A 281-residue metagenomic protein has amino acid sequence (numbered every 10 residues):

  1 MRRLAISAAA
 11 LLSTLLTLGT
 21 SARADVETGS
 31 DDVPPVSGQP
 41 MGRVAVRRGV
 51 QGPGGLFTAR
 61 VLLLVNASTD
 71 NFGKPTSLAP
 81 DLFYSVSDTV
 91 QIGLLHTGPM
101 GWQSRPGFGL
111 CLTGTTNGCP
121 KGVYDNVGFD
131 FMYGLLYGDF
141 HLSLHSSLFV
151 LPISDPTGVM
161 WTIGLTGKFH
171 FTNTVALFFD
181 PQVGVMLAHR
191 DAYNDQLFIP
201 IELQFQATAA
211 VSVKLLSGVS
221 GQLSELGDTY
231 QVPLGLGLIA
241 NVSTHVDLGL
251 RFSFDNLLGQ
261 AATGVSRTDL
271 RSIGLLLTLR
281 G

Functional and structural regions predicted by a protein language model:
M1-Q39: Cleavable N-terminal export/targeting peptides
A24-A188, N194-G281: Transmembrane beta-barrel domains of Gram-negative outer membranes and organellar outer membranes
